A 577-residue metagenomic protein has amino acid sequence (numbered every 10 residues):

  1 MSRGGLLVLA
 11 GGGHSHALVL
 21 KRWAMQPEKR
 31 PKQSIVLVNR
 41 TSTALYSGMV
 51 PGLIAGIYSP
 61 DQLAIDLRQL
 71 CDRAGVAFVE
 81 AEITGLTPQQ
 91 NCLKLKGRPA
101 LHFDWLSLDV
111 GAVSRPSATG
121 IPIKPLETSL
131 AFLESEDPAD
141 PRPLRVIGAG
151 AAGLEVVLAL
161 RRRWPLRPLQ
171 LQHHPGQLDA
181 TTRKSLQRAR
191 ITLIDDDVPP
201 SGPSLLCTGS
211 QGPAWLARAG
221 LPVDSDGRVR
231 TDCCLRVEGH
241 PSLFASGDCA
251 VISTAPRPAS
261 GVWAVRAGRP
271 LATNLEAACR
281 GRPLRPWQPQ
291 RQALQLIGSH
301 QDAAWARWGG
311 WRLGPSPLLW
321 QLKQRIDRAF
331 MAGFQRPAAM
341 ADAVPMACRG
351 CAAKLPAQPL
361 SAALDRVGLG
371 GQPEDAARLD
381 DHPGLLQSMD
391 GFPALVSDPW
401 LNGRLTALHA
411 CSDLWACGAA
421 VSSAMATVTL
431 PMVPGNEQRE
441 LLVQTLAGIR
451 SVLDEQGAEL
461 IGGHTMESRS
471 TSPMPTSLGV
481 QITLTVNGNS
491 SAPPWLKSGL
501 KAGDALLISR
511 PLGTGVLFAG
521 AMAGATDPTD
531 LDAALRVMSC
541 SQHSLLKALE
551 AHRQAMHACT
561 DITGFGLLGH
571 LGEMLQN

Functional and structural regions predicted by a protein language model:
S2-A10, R73-R145, L205: FAD-binding core/adjacent interface of flavoenzyme oxidoreductases
S2-A77, L144-V146, A151-T181: Beta1-alpha1 glycine-rich phosphate/pyrophosphate-binding loop at the start of Rossmann-like nucleotide-binding domains
F78-A81, G85-L86, L101, R161-C233: A Rossmann-like FAD-binding core segment of flavoenzymes
D109-V110, C207-G209, S246-C249, V486 (+1 more regions): Short, well-ordered coil/turn residues at beta-beta hairpins and beta-strand->alpha-helix junctions within
G120-P141, P199-V265, Q372: FAD-site-proximal beta/loop scaffold in flavoenzymes
C249-G298: A conserved FAD-binding loop/helix module that cradles the flavin
Q301-V344: C-terminal auxiliary extensions adjacent to catalytic cores
A341-N577: Helix-biased detector of long, well-ordered alpha-helical tracts
